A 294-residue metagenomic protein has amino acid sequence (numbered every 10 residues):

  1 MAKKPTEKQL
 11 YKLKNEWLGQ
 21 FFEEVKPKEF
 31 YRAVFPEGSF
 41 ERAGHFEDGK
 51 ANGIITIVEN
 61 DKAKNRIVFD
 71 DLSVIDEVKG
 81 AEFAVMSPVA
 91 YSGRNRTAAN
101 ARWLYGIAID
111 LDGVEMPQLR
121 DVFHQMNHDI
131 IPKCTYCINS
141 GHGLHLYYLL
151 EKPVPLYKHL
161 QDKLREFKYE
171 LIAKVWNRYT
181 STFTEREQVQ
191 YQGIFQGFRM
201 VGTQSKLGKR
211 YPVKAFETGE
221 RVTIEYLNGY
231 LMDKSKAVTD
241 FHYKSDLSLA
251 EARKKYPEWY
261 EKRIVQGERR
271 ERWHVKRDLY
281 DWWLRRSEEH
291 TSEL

Functional and structural regions predicted by a protein language model:
M1-G106, E115-M116: DNA replication initiation on ssDNA origins
K62-R66, L72, Y179-Y256, Y260: Catalytic "initiation/cleavage/transfer" segments centered on a nucleophilic residue and adjacent nucleic-acid-engaging
I75-V78, P88-V89, F123-D129, R285-E288: Short, solvent-exposed secondary-structure boundary motifs
V89-A99, F123-G141, F183-Q190: Catalytic micro-motifs at enzyme active sites that drive phosphoryl/nucleotidyl and oxygen chemistry
I109, K133-H159, K163, Q192-S205: Histidine-centered divalent-metal-coordination microenvironment in nucleic-acid enzymes
D112: Anionic group-transfer/hydrolysis microenvironments
L119-H128, L150-S181, G208-N228: Helical (often loop-to-helix) elements that flank the catalytic cores of nucleotide-handling enzymes
E151-L156, K234-E288, S292: Modules that initiate DNA replication and primer synthesis
